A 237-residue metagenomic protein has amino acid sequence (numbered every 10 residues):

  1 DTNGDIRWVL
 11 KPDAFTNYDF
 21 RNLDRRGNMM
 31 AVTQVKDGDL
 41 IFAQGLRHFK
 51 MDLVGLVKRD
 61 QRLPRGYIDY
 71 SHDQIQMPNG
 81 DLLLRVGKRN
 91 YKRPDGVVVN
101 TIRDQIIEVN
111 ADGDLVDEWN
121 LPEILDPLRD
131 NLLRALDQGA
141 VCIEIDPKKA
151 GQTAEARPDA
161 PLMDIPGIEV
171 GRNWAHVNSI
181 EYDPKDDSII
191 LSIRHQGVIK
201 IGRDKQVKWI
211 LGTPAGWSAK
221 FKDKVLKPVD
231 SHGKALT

Functional and structural regions predicted by a protein language model:
D1-T237: Histidine-/acidic-rich catalytic cores in large beta-rich domains
